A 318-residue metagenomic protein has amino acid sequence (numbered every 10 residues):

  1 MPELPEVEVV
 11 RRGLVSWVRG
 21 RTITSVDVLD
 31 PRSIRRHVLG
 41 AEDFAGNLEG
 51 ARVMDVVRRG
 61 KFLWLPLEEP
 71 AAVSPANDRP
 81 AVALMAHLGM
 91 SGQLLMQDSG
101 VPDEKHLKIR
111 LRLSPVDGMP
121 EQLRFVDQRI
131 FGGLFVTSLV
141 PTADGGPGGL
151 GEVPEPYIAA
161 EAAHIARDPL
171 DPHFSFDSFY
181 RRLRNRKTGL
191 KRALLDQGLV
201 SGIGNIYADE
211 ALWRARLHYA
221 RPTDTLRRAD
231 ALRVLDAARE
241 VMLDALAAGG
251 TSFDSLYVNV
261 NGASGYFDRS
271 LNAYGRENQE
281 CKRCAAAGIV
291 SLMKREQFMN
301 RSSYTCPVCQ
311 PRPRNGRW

Functional and structural regions predicted by a protein language model:
M1-S138, G145, G316-R317: Gly/Gly-Pro- and Ser/Thr-rich, intrinsically disordered tail segments characteristic of DNA damage-repair and tolerance
P2, E6, D171, D230: Catalytic cores of large soluble enzymes that bind and process phosphate-bearing ligands
S16-R19, E49, K108, P120 (+5 more regions): Hydrophobic/basic alpha-helical segments enriched in Actinobacteria
T24-F44, V57, V73, S178-W318: Basic, nucleic-acid-binding surfaces and adjacent catalytic neighborhoods in DNA/RNA-processing proteins
P80, L84-G202, Y207-R214, P222: Phosphate/anion-contacting hairpin/loop surfaces
